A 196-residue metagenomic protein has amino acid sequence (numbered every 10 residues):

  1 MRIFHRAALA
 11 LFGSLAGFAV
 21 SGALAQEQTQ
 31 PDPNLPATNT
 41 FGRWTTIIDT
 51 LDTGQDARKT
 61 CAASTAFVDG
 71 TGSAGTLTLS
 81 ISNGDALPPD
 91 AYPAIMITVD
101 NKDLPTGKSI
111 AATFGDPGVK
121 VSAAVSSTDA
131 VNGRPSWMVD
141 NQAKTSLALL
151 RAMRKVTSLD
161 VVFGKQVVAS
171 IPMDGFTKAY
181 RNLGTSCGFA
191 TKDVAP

Functional and structural regions predicted by a protein language model:
M1-L11: Bacterial N-terminal signal peptides that target proteins for export
R2, A23-A25: Intrinsic low-complexity/disordered segments
A10-A19: Bacterial N-terminal signal peptides
A25-P196: A generic "folded-domain core" signal
